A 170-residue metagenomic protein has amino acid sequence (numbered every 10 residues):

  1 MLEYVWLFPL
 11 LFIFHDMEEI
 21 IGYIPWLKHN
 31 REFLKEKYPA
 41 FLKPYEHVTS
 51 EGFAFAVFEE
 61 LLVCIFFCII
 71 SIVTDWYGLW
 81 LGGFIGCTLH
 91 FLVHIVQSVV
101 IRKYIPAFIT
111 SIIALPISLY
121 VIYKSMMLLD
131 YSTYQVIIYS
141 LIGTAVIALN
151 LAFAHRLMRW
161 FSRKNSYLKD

Functional and structural regions predicted by a protein language model:
M1-I24: N-terminal signal-anchor transmembrane alpha helix
I13-I20, C87-S98, V146-W160: Transmembrane alpha-helical segments that form the membrane-embedded catalytic/substrate-channel core of multi-pass
H15, I20, P39-F58, Q97-I101: Membrane interfacial helix-start motif at the N-side
I20-E46, M158-D170: Cytosolic, membrane-interface loops and tails of multi-pass inner-membrane proteins
G52-S71, I113-L119: Core segments of transmembrane alpha-helices that mediate helix-helix packing or line hydrophobic substrate/ligand
I72-Y77, I95-I105, L129-D130: Membrane-interface helix caps and helix-loop-helix hairpins in membrane proteins
I85-H94, I105-M126: Hydrophobic alpha-helical membrane segments
L119-D170: Terminal transmembrane helical module of multi-pass membrane proteins
